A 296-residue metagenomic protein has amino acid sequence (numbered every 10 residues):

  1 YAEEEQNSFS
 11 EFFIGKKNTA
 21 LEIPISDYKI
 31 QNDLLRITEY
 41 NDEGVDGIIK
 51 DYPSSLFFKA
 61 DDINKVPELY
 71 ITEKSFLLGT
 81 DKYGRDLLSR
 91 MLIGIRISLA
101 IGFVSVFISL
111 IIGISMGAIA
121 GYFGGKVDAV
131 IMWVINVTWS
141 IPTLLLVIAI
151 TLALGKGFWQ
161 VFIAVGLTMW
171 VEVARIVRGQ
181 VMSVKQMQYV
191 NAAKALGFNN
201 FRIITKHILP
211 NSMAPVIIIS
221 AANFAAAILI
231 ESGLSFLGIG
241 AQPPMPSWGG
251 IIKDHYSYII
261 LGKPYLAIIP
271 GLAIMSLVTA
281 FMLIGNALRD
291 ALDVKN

Functional and structural regions predicted by a protein language model:
Y1-Y83: Membrane-topology segments of multi-pass transport proteins
T80-N296: Alpha-helical transmembrane segments of integral membrane proteins, especially multi-pass inner/plasma-membrane
